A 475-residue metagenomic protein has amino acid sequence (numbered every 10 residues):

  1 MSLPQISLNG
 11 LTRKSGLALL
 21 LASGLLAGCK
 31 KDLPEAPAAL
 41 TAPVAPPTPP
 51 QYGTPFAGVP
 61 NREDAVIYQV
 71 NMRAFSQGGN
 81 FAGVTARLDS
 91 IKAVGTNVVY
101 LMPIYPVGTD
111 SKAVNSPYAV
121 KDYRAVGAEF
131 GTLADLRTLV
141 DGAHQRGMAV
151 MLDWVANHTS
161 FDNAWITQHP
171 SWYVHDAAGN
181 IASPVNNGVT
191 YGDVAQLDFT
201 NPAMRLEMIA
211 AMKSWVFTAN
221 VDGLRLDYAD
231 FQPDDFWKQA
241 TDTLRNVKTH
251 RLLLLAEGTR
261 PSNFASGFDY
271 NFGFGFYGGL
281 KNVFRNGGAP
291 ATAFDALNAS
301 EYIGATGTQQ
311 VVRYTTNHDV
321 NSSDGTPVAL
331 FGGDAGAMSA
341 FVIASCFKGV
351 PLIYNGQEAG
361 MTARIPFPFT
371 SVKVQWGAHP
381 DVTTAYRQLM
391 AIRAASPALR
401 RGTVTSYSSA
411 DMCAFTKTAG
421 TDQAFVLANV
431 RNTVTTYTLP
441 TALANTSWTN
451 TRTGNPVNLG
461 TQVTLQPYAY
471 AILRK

Functional and structural regions predicted by a protein language model:
S2-L17: Bacterial N-terminal signal peptides that target proteins for export
S2-L3, S23-F56: Bacterial Sec-dependent N-terminal signal peptides
G16-G24: Bacterial N-terminal signal peptides
A42-Q51, A210-A211, F217, D222 (+10 more regions): Active-site-proximal helices and loops of the catalytic beta/alpha 8
P47-Y68, R73-A82, A86-V98, M102-A219 (+2 more regions): Substrate-binding/active-site clefts of carbohydrate-active enzymes
Y100-A113, D153-D162, D227-P233, E257-P261 (+2 more regions): Short, solvent-exposed turn/loop segments enriched in Gly/Ser/Thr/Pro and often Arg
L427-R431: Asparagine-centered strand-capping/turn motif at beta-strand->loop junctions
L459-K475: C-terminal beta-strand-rich structural cap/linker in extracellular carbohydrate-active enzymes
